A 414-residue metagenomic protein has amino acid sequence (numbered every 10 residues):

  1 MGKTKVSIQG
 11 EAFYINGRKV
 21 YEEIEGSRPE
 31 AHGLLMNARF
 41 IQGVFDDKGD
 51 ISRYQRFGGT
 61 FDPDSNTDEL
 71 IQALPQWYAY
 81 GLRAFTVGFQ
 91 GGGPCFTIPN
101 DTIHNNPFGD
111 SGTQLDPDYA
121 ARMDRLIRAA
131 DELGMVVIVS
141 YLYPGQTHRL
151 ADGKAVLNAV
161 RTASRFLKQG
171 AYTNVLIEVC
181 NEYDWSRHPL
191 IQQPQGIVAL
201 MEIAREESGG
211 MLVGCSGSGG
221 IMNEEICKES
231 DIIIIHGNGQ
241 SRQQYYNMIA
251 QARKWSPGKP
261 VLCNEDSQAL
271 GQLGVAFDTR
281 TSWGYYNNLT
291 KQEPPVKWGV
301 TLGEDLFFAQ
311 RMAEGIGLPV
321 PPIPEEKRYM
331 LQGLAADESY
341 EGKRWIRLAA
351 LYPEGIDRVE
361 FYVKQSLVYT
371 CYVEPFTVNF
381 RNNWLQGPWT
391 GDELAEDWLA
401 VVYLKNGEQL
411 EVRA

Functional and structural regions predicted by a protein language model:
T4, E11-I15, K19-D64, D68 (+2 more regions): Extended substrate-binding grooves/exosites of carbohydrate-active enzymes
T4-E132, V136: Active-site-adjacent substrate/metal-binding segments within catalytic domains of carbohydrate-active enzymes
Q42, T86-F96, Y141-G145, C180-Y183 (+1 more regions): Short, solvent-exposed turn/loop segments enriched in Gly/Ser/Thr/Pro and often Arg
S52-T67, H104-A120, Y143-A155, C180-I191 (+2 more regions): The substrate-binding groove and active-site-proximal loops of carbohydrate-active enzymes, especially glycoside
P75-A79, K168, I226, F277-D278: Non-catalytic positions within long, well-ordered alpha-helices that form the structural scaffold/packing of enzyme
L115-L150, A155, A163-L167, I177: Substrate-binding cleft of carbohydrate-active enzyme catalytic domains
N158-R161, N174-E314: Extracellular glycoside hydrolase catalytic/binding regions
P324-A414: Long, low-complexity serine/threonine/glycine- and acidic-rich segments characteristic of extracellular
